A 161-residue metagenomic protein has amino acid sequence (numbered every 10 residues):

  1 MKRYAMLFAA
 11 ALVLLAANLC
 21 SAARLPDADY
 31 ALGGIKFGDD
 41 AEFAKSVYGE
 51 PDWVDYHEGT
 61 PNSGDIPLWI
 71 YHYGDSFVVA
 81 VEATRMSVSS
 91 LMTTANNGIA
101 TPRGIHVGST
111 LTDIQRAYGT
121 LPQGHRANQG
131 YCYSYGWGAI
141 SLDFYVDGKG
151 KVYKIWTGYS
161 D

Functional and structural regions predicted by a protein language model:
M1-F8: Bacterial N-terminal signal peptides that target proteins for export
F8-A17: Bacterial N-terminal signal peptides
N18-A22: Sec/Tat signal peptide C-region and signal peptidase I cleavage site
A23, D27, S46-Y48, E82-S90: Primary recognition of N-terminal secretory signal peptides and signal-anchoring hydrophobic helices
A28-I35, G98-I105: Second-shell loop/turn segments in exported
D39-T84, A95, H106-D161: A cross-family detector of function-defining hotspots
